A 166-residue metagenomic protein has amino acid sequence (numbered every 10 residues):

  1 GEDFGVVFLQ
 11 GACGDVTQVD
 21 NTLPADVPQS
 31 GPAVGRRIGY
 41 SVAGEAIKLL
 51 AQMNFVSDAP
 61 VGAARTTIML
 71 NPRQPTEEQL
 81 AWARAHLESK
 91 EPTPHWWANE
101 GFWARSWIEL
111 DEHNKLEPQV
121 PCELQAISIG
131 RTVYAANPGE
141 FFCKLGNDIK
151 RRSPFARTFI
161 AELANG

Functional and structural regions predicted by a protein language model:
G1-G166: Non-catalytic substrate/cofactor recognition surfaces at enzyme active-site rims
